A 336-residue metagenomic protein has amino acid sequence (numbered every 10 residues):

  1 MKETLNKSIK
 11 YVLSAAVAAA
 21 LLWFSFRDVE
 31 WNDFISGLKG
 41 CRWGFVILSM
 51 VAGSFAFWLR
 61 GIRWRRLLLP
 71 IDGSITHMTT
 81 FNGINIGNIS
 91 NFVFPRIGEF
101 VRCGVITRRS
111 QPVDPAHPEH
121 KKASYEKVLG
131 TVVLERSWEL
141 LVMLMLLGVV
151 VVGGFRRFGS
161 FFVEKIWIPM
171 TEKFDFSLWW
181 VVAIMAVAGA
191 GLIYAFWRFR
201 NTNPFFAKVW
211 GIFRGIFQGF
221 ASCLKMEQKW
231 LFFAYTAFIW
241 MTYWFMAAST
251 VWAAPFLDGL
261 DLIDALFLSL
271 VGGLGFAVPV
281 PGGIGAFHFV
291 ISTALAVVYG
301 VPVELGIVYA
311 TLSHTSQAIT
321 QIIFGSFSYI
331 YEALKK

Functional and structural regions predicted by a protein language model:
M1-N85, G153, R157-F276, S316-K336: Predominantly cytoplasmic-facing regulatory/coupling regions of multi-pass membrane proteins
L21, V142-V151: Hydrophobic alpha-helical transmembrane segments of multi-pass integral membrane proteins
R65-L68, F100-T107, H288: Helix-loop junctions and terminal segments of transmembrane helices in multi-pass membrane transport/translocation
H77-N82, I97-F100, P112-R136, L140 (+1 more regions): Membrane-interface alpha-helices at helix entry/exit sites of multi-pass transporters
N85-F100, T107-R108, V113-A116, F220: Short intracellular "coupling" helices and adjacent cytoplasmic loop segments at the cytosolic face of multi-pass
I86-P95, F267-H288: Transmembrane alpha-helix interface/packing and boundary motifs in multi-pass membrane proteins, characterized by
I106-P115, E119, G219, F289-L305: Interfacial segments of multi-pass membrane proteins
V278-P279, V290-K336: C-terminal transmembrane helix pair
